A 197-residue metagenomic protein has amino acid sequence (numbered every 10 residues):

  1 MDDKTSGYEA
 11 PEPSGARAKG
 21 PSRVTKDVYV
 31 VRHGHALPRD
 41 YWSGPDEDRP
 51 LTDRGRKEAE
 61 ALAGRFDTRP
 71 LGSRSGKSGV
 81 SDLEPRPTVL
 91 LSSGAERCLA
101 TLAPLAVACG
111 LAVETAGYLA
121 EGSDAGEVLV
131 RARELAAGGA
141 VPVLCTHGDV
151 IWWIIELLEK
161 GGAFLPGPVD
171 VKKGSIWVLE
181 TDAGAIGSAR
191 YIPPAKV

Functional and structural regions predicted by a protein language model:
D2, G15-T25: Short amphipathic alpha-helices and their capping/turn segments at secondary-structure boundaries
Y8-P13, S73-S75: Intrinsically disordered, low-complexity segments enriched in serine/proline and basic residues
S22-E127, A163, V171-G174: Active-site-proximal alpha-helix that buttresses catalytic centers in soluble enzyme cores
D27-Y29, T88, A137-D149: Generic beta-sheet signal
A36, V150-I151: Short active-site segment of divalent metal-dependent hydrolases/proteases that encodes the spacing between
L111-A116, L129-R133, I151, E156 (+1 more regions): Long, internal stretches of domain cores in catalytic or enzyme-like folds, emphasizing the mature domain core
E121-V141: Mid-chain, well-packed structural core segment of small domains
E159-P194: Domain-level recognition of soluble alpha/beta enzyme cores, biased toward histidine phosphatases/phosphomutases
